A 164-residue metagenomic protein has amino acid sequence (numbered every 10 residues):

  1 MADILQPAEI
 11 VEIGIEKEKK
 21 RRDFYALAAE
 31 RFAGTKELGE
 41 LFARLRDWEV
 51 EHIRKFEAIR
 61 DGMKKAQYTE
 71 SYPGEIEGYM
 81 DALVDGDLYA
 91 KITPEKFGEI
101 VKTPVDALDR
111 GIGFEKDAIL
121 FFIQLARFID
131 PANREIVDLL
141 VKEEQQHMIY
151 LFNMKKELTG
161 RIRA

Functional and structural regions predicted by a protein language model:
M1-A164: Non-heme di-metal
